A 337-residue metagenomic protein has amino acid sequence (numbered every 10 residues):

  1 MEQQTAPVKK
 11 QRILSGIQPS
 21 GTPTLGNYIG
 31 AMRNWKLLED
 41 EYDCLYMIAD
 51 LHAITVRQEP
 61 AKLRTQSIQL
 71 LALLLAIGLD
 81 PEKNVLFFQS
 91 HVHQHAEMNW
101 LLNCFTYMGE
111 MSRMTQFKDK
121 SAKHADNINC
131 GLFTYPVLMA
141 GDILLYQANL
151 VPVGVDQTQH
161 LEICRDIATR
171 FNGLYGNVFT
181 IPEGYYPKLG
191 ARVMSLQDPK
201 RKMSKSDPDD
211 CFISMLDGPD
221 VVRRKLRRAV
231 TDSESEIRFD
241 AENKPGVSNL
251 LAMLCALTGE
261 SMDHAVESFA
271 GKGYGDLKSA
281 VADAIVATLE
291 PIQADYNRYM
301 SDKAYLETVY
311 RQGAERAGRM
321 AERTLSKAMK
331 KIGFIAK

Functional and structural regions predicted by a protein language model:
E2-L14, P19-G141, A287, N297: N-terminal Rossmann-like or analogous alpha/beta NTP/dinucleotide-binding catalytic cores that position adenine
I17-P19, D50-H52, N149-L150, D207 (+1 more regions): Short, histidine-centered active-site or binding-site loop motifs used for metal coordination, general acid-base
N27, Q159, R165-K337: Conserved nucleotide- and phosphate/pyrophosphate-binding catalytic cores in adenylate/nucleotidyl-handling enzymes
E59-P60, V151-G154, I237: Short, polar/flexible loop-turn hinges at active-site or ligand-entry regions and domain interfaces
L71, G78, T106-G109, A148 (+3 more regions): A generic secondary-structure signal for well-formed alpha-helical elements
M108-S112, L145-P152, C255-A265: Short helix-capping/linker segments at secondary-structure and domain boundaries
D119-F171, Y175, S195: Internal, conserved structured core segments that host functional sites
